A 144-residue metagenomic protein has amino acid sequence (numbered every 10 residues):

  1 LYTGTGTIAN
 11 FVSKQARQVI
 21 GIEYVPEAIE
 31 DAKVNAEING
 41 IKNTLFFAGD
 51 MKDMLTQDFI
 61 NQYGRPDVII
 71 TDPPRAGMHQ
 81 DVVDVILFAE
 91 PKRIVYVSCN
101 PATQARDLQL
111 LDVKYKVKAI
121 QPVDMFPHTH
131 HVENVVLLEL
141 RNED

Functional and structural regions predicted by a protein language model:
L1-D144: Rossmann-like S-adenosyl-L-methionine
